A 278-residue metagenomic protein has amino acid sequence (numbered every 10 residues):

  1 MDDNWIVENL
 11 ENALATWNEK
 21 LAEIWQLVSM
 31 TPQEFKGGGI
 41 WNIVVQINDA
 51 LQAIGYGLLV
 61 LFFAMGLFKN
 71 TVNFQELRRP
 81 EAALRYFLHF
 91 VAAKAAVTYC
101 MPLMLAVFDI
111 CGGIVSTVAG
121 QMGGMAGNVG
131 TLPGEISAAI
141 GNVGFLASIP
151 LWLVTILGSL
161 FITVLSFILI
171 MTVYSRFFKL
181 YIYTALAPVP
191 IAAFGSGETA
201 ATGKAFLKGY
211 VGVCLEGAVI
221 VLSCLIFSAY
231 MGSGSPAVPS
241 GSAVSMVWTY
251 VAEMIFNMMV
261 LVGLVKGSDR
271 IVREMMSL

Functional and structural regions predicted by a protein language model:
M1-L10, P80-C100, G203-V213: Alpha-helical transmembrane segments and their helix-start/interface "positive-inside/aromatic belt" motifs in integral
M1-L58: Binding/recognition "hotspot" determinant
V44-Q52, L84-L88, A92, G141-G144 (+5 more regions): Alpha-helical membrane-interface segments at transmembrane helix boundaries
A53-M65, I162, L180: Hydrophobic alpha-helical transmembrane segments
L58-K94, L186-A200: Hydrophobic transmembrane alpha-helix segments characteristic of membrane transport and insertion machinery
F63-V72, I220-P236: Juxtamembrane "helix exit" motif at the C-terminal ends of alpha-helical transmembrane segments in multi-pass membrane
A93-L186, C224-S277: Non-cytosolic segments of integral membrane proteins
I191-K208, I271-M275: Alpha-helical transmembrane segments
